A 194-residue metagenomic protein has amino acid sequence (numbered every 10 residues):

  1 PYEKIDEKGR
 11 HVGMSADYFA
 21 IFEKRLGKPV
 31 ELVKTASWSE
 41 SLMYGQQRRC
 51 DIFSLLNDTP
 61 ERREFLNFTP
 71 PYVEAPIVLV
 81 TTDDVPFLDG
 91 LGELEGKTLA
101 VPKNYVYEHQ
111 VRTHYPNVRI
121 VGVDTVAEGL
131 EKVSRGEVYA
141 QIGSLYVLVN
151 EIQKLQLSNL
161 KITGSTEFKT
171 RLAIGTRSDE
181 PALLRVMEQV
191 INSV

Functional and structural regions predicted by a protein language model:
P1, E31, V78-V80, A100 (+2 more regions): Soluble periplasmic/extracytoplasmic beta-strand elements of cell-envelope proteins
P1-E64, R119-G122, V126, L130-E131 (+1 more regions): Extracytoplasmic small-molecule ligand-binding "clamshell" domains of the periplasmic binding protein/Venus flytrap
G9, G13-D17, G27, G45-Q47 (+7 more regions): Extracytoplasmic
G13-R25, D83-T98, P102-Y107, R112 (+2 more regions): Extended ligand-binding regions for polar small-molecule ligands
S39, M43-Q46, S54-F65, Q110-T113 (+2 more regions): A ligand-binding cleft/hinge motif common to bilobed small-molecule-binding domains
I52, L56, V78, V101: Conserved beta-strands of PAS-like sensory domains
D58-F68, V73-V80, F87-G92, T113-Y115: Hydrophobic, helix-prone linear segments
L66-E74, V78, V121, L157-F168 (+1 more regions): Short beta-strand->loop
